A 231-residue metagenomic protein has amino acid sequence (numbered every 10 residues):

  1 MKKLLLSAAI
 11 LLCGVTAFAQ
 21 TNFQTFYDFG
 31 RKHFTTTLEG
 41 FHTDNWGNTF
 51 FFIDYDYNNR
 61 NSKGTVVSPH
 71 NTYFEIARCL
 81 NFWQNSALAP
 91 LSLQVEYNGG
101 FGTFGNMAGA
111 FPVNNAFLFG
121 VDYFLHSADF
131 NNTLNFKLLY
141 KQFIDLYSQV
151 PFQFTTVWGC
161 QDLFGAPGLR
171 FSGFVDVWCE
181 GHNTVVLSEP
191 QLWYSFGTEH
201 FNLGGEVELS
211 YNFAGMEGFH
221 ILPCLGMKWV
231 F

Functional and structural regions predicted by a protein language model:
V15-A19: Sec/Tat signal peptide C-region and signal peptidase I cleavage site
Q20, W46-N48, N81-S92, H126-L134 (+2 more regions): Short loop/turn motifs that connect adjacent beta-strands in outer-membrane beta-barrel proteins
T25-Y27, F51-Y55, L93-G99, F136-Y140 (+2 more regions): Transmembrane beta-barrel strands of outer-membrane/channel proteins
D28-F34, N59-N71, G99-N115, K141-F152 (+2 more regions): Solvent-exposed loop/turn segments connecting transmembrane beta-strands in outer-membrane beta-barrel proteins
L38, I76, F119-V121, F154-W158 (+2 more regions): Membrane-embedded beta-strands of outer-membrane beta-barrel proteins, especially the hydrophobic/small aromatic
T72-Y140: Gram-negative (and chloroplast) outer-membrane scaffold detector with strong preference for beta-barrel transmembrane
L139-N202, E208-N212, W229-F231: Outer-membrane beta-barrel transmembrane domain signature
H220-F231: Outer-membrane beta-barrel "beta-signal"
